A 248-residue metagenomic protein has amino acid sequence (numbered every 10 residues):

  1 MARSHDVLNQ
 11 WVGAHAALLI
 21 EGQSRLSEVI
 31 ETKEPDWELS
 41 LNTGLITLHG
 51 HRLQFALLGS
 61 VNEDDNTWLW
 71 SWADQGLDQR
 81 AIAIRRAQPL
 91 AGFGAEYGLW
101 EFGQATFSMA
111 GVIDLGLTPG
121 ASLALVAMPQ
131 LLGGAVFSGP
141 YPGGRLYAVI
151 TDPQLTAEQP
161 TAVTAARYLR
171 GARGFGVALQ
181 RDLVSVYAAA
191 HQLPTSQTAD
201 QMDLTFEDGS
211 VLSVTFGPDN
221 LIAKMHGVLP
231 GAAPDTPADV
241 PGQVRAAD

Functional and structural regions predicted by a protein language model:
M1-A2, V7-H15, L131-E158, A162 (+2 more regions): Amphipathic alpha-helical "stalk" segments
M1-Q88, G92-A95: N-terminal leader/presequence regions that precede the main folded/catalytic core
Q23-I30, T118-Q130, R181-L193, D203-F206: Short, solvent-exposed secondary-structure boundary motifs
S24, I46, V61, W100 (+8 more regions): Compositionally biased, intrinsically disordered low-complexity regions
D36-N42, P140-P142, S196-D200, G217: Short, ordered beta-strand-loop transition motifs
R52, G143, E207-G209: Glycine-centered tight beta-turn/hairpin loop motif at sheet-sheet or coil-to-beta transitions
L77-L179: Surface-exposed beta-loop interaction hotspot
A162-D248: Alpha-helical oligomerization segments
